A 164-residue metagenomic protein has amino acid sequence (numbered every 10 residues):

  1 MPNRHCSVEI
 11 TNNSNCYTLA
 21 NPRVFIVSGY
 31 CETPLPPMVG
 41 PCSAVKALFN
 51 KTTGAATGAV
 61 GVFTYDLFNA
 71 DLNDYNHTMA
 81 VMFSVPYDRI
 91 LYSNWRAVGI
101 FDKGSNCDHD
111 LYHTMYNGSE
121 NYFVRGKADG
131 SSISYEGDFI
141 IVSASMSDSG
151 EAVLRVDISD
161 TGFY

Functional and structural regions predicted by a protein language model:
M1-Y164: Intrinsically disordered, low-complexity segments enriched in small/polar residues
